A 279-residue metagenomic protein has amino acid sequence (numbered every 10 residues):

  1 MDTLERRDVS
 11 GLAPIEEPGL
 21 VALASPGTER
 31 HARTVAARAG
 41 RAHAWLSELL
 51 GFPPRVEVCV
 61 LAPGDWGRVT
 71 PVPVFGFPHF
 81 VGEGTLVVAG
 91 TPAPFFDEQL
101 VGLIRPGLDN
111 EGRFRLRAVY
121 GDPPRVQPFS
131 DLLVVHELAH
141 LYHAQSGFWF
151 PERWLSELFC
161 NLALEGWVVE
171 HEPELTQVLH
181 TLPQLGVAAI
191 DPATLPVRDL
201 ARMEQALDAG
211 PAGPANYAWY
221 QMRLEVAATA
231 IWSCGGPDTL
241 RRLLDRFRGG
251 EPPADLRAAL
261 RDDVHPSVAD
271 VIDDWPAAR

Functional and structural regions predicted by a protein language model:
S10-A13, E29-A32, D65-L108: Catalytic zinc-binding patch centered on the HExxH motif and its immediate surroundings that defines zinc-dependent
G27-L61, W66, V72, F77: Zn2+-dependent metallopeptidase catalytic core
S47-A62, W149-R153, L175-L179, L240-L244: Surface-exposed patches in mature extracellular/periplasmic domains of secreted proteins
V87-D122, V187-A206: Charged, glycine/proline-rich intrinsically disordered loops and linkers
G112-V134, Q145-E152: Short pre-active-site segment immediately N-terminal to the catalytic Zn-binding motif
L132-Q145, E157, N161, E165: Active-site recognition of the HExxH zinc-binding catalytic motif
E152-L195: Post-HExxH zinc-binding segment in Zn-dependent metallohydrolases
A193-R279: Pan-zinc metallopeptidase signature
